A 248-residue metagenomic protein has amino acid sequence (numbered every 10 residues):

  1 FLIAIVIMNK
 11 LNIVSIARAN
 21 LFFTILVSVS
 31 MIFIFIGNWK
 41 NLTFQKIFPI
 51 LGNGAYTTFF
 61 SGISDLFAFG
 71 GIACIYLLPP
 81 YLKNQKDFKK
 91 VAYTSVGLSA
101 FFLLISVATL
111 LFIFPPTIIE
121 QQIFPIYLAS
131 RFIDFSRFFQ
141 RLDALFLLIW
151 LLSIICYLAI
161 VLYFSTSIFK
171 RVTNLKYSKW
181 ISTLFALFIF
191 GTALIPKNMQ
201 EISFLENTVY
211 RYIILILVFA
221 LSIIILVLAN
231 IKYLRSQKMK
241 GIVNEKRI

Functional and structural regions predicted by a protein language model:
F1, I5-N38, Y210-L221: Membrane-interface loop-to-helix entry segments
A4-V6, T24-W39, Y93-I119, I181-P196: Selective recognition of specific alpha-helical transmembrane segments in multi-pass small-molecule
N9, I25-L51, A68, L111 (+1 more regions): Hydrophobic alpha-helical segments and their helix-loop junctions in multi-pass secondary transporters
K10-L11, F35-N41, I50-F102, F146-L162: Hydrophobic, membrane-embedded alpha-helices of multi-pass small-molecule transporters
L103-F114, Q140-F190: Alpha-helical transmembrane segments of helical membrane proteins, especially in multi-pass transport, channel
I113-L142: Membrane-interface interhelical connector segments
L151-V161, I214-K238: Hydrophobic alpha-helical segments of multi-pass membrane transport proteins
T173-K179, L194-I216: Extracellular/periplasmic helix-loop-helix junctions in multi-pass membrane proteins
